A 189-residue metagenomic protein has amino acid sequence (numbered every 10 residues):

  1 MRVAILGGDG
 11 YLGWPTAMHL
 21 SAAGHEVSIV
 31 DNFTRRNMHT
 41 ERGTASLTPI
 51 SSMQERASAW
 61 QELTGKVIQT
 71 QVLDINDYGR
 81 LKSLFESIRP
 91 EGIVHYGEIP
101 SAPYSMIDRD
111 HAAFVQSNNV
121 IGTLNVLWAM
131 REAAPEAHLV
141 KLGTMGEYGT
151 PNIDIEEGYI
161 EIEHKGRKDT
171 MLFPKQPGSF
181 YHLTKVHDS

Functional and structural regions predicted by a protein language model:
M1-S189: N-terminal Rossmann-like NAD(P)+-binding domain of SDR-like oxidoreductases, especially those catalyzing
